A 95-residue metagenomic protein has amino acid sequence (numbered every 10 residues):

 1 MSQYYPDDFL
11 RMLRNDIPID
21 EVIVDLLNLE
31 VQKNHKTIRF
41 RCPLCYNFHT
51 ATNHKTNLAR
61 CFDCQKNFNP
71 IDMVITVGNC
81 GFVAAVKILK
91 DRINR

Functional and structural regions predicted by a protein language model:
M1-R95: N-terminal structured subdomain of primase-like DNA metabolism proteins
